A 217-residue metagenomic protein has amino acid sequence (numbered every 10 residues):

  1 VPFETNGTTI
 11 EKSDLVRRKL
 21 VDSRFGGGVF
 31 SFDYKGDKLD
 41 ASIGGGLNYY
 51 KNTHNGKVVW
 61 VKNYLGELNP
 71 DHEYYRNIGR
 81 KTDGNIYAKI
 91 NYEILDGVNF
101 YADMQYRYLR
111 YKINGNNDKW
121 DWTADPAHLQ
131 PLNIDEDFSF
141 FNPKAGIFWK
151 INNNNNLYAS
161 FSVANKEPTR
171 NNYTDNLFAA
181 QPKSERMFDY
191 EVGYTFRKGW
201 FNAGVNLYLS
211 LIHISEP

Functional and structural regions predicted by a protein language model:
V1-K51, N202: Outer-membrane beta-barrel domain signature, strongest for Gram-negative TonB-dependent receptors and also present
P2-E11, H54-Y74, W120-L129, L177-R186 (+1 more regions): Surface-exposed loop/turn segments flanking beta-strands in extracellular/periplasmic regions
G44, K57-V59, N206: Composition- and surface-driven signal marking solvent-exposed, interaction-prone regions in large proteins
G46-N48, Y74-S210: Structural signature of Gram-negative outer-membrane beta-barrels, strongest in the C-terminal barrel of TonB-dependent
T53-G56, K112-N114: Short, conserved acidic/polar surface loops in the N-terminal third of protein domains
S210-P217: Residue-level detector of conserved catalytic or cofactor/ligand-binding positions in enzyme active sites
